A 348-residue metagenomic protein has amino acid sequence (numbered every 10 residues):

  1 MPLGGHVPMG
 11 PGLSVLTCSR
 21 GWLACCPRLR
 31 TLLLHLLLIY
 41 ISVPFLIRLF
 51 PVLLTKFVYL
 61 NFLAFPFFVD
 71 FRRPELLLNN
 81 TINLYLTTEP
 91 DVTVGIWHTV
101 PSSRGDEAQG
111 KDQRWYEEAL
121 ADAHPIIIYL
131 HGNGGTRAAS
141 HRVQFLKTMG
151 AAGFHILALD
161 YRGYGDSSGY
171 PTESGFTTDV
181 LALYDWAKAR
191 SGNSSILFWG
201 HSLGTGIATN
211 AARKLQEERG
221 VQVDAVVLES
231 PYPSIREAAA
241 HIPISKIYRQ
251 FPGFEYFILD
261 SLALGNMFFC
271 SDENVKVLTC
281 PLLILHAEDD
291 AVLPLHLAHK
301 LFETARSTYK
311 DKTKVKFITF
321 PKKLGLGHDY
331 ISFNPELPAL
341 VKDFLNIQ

Functional and structural regions predicted by a protein language model:
M1-A24: Short, low-complexity, Lys/Arg-enriched N-terminal segments of secretory-pathway carbohydrate enzymes
P2-P8, L295, H299-E303, S307-Q348: C-terminal catalytic histidine-bearing segment of alpha/beta-hydrolase fold enzymes
L32-T87, T93-G105, G110-Q113: An N-terminal hydrophobic leader/cap segment in hydrolases
E89-W186: Membrane-embedded segments
G200-G204, A208: Gly/Ala-rich beta-loop-alpha elbow adjacent to hydrolase catalytic centers
N210-C280, Y330-F333: Hydrolase active-site cap/lid region
V277-T279, L283-H286, D290: Short beta-strand/loop motif that positions the catalytic acidic residue of the alpha/beta-hydrolase fold
